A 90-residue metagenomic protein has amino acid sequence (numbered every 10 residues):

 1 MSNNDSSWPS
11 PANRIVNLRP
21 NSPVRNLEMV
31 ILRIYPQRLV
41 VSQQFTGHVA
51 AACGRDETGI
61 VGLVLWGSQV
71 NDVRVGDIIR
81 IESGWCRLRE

Functional and structural regions predicted by a protein language model:
M1-L27, L32-L39: OB/S1-fold single-stranded nucleic-acid-binding modules and their adjacent gly/ser/pro-rich low-complexity linkers
S2-S7, N13-R19, H48-A51, R55 (+2 more regions): Terminal helix-to-tail segments of small alpha-helical proteins
P11-R14, V61-G67: Short interface patches used for recognition in eukaryotic signaling and trafficking proteins
N17-P23, T46, L65-N71, V75: Short amphipathic alpha-helical molecular recognition features
E28-V30, V64, R80: Ordered hydrophobic segments in well-structured contexts
R33-L63: OB-fold (S1/OB) nucleic-acid-binding surfaces
Y35-Q44, S68-E90: OB-fold single-stranded nucleic acid-binding module
